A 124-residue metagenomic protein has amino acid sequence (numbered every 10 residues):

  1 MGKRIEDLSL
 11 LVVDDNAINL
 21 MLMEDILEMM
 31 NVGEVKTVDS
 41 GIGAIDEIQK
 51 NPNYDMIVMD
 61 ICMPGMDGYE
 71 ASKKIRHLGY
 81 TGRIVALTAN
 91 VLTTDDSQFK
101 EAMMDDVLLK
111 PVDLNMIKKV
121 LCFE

Functional and structural regions predicted by a protein language model:
D14: Conserved acidic carboxylate
A17-K36: Two-component/phosphorelay signaling modules centered on CheY-like receiver
T37-D46, G68: Helix N-cap/capping motif at the beta->alpha junctions
D46, Y69-T81: Short amphipathic alpha-helix used as the core "switch/output" element in two-component signaling
P52-V58: Active-site beta3 strand of CheY-like receiver
D60, T88: Active-site residues of response regulator receiver
M63: Receiver (REC) domain active-site loop signature in two-component systems and cognate sites in sensor histidine kinases
V112-L121: C-terminal output helix
